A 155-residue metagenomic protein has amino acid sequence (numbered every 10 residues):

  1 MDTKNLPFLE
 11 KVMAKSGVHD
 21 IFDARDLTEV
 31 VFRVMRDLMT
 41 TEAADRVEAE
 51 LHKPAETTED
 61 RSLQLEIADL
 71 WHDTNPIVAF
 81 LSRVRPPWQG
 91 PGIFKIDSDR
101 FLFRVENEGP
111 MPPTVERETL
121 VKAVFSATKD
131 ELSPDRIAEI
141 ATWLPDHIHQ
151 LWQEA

Functional and structural regions predicted by a protein language model:
M1-A155: General marker for long, soluble alpha-helical cores
